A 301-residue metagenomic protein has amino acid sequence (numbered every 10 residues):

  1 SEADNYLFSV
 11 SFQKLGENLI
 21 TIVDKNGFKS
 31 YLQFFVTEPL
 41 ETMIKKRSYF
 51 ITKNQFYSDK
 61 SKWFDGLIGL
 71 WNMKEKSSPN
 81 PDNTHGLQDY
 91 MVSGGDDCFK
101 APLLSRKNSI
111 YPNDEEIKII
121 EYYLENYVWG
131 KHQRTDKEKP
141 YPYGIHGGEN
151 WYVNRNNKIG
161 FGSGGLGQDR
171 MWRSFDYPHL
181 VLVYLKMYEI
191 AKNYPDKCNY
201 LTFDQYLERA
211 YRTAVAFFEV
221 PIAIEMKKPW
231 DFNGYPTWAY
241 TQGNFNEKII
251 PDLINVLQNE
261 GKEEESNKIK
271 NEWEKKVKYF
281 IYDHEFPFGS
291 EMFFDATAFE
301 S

Functional and structural regions predicted by a protein language model:
E2-K46: Extended acidic/polar, glycine-enriched regions that form or flank non-catalytic beta-rich accessory modules
R47, I51-S301: Catalytic cores of extracellular degradative/oxidative enzymes
